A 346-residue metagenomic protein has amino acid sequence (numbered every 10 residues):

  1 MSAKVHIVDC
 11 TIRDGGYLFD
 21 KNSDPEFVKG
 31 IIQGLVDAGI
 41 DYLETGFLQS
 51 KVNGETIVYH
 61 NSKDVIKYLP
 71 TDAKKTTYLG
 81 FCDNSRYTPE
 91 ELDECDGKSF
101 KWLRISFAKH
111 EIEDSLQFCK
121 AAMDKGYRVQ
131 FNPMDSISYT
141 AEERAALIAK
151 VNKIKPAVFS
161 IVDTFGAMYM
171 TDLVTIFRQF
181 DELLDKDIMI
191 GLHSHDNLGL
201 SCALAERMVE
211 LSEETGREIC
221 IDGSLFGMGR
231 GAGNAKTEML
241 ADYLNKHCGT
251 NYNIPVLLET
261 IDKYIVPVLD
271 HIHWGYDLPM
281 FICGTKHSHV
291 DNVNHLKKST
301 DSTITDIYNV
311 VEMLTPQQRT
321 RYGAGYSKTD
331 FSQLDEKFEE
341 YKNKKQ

Functional and structural regions predicted by a protein language model:
M1-Q346: Catalytic cores and adjacent flexible loops of soluble metabolic enzymes that perform enolate/carbanion chemistry on
